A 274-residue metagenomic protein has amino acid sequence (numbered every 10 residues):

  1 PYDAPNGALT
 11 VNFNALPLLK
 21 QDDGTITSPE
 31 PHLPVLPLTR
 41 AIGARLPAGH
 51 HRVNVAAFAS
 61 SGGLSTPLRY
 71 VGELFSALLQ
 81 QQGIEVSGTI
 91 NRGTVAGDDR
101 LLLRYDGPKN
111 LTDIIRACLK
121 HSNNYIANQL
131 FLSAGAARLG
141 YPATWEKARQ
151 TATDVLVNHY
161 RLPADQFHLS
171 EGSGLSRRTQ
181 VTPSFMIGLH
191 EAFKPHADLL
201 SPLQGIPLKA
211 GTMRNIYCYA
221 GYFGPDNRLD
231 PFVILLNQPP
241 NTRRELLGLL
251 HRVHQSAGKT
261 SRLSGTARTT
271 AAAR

Functional and structural regions predicted by a protein language model:
P1-A164, V253-R274: Conserved serine DD-peptidase/penicillin-binding transpeptidase domain and beta-lactam-recognizing active-site
D165-R274: C-terminal soluble interaction/assembly domains
